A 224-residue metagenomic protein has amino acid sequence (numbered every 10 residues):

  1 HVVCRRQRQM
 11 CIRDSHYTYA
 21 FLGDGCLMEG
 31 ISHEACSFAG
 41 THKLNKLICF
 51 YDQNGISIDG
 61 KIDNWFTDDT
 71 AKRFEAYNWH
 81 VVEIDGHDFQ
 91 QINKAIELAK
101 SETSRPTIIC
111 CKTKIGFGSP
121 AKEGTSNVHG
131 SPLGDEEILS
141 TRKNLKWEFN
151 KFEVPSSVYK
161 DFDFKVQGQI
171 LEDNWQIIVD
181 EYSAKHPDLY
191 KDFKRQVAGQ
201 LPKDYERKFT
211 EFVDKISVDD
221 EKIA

Functional and structural regions predicted by a protein language model:
H1-I12: Single conserved hydrophobic/aromatic residue that forms the stacking wall/gate of nucleotide- or nucleobase-binding
V2, F38, R73: Hydrophobic/aromatic ligand-binding patch that stacks against planar heteroaromatic rings of cofactors or nucleotides
Q7, S15-Y17, K46: Conserved catalytic motifs of the protein kinase core domain
R13, H42-K43, E102-T103: A structural signal for short coil/turn segments at secondary-structure junctions
H16, L22, C26-G30, I48-F50 (+1 more regions): Conserved acidic/glycine
H33: His/Asp/Glu-rich metal-coordinating catalytic cores of metallo-dependent phosphodiesterases/hydrolases acting on
G40-I48: Boundary/activation segment at the start of structured domains
